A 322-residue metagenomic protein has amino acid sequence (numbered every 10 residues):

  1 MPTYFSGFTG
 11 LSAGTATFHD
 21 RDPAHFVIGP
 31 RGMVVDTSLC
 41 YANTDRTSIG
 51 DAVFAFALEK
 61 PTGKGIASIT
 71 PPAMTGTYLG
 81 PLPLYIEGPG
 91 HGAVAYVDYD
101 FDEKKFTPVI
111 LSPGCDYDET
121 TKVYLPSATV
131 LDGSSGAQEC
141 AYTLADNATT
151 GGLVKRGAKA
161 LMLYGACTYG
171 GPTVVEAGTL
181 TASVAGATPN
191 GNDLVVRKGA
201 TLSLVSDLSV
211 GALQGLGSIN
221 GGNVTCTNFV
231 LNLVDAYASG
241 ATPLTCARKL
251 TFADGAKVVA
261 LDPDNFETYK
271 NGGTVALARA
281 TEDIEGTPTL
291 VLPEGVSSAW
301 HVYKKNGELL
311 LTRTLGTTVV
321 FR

Functional and structural regions predicted by a protein language model:
M1-G157: Feature for peripheral, non-core segments
F5-T9, G14-A16, V35-L39, G152-K155 (+6 more regions): Short, T/G/N/S-enriched strand-turn elements that build extracellular solenoid repeat scaffolds
C140-D146, V224, G307-T312: Short, structured interface segments
A200-T274, E282, R313: Extracellular beta-strand/loop-rich repeat segments of large surface/secreted proteins
E282-S297: Glycine-rich active-site loop/lid that clamps phosphate-bearing ligands
S298-V302: Extracellular disulfide-bonded cysteine-rich modules/repeats
L315-R322: Enriched but not universal
